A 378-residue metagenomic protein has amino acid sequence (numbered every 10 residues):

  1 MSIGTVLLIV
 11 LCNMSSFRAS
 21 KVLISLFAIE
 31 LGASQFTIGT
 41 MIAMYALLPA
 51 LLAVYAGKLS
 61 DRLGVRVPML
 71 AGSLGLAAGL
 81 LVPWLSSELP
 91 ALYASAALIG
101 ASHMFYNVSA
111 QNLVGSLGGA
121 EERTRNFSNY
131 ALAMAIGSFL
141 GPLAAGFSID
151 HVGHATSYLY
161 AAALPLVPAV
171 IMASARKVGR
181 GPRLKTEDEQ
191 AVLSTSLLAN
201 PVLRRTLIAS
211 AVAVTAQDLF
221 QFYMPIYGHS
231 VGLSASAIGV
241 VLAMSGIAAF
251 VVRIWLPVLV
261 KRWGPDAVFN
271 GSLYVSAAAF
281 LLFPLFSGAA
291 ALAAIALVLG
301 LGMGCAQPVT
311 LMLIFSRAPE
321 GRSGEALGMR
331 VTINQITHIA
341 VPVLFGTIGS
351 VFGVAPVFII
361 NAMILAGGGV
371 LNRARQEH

Functional and structural regions predicted by a protein language model:
M1, K177-L207: Juxtamembrane intracellular "pre-TM" segments in multi-pass secondary transporters
S2-A46, R204, V214-Y227, V231: Helix-loop boundary and gating motifs at the non-cytosolic
A46-V54, S138-F139, G246-F250, I254 (+1 more regions): Residue-level signature of mid-helix packing/kink "hotspots" within the transmembrane helices of 12-pass Major
A53-G64, V252-G264, G349: Helix-to-loop junctions at the C-terminal end of transmembrane segments in multipass secondary transporters
G64, L85-S87, F286-S287: Helix-breaking motifs and short loop linkers at transmembrane-helix boundaries and internal kinks in secondary membrane
V67-L81, A162, A267-L281: Structural signature of the two symmetry-related core transmembrane helices
A97-M134: Cytoplasmic helix-loop-helix junction between adjacent transmembrane helices in 12-TM secondary transporters
A163-R183, L371-R375: C-terminal membrane-cytosol helix-exit motif in multi-pass small-molecule transporters
